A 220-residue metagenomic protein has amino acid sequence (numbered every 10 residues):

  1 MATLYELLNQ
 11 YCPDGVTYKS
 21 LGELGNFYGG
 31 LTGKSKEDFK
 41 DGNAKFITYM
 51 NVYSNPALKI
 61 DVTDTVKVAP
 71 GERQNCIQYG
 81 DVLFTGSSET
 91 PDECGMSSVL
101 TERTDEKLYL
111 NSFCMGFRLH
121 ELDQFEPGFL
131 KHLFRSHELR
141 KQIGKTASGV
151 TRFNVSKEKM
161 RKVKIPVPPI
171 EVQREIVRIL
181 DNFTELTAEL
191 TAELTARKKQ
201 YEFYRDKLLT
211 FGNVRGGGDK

Functional and structural regions predicted by a protein language model:
M1-K220: Charged, alpha-helix-forming regions
